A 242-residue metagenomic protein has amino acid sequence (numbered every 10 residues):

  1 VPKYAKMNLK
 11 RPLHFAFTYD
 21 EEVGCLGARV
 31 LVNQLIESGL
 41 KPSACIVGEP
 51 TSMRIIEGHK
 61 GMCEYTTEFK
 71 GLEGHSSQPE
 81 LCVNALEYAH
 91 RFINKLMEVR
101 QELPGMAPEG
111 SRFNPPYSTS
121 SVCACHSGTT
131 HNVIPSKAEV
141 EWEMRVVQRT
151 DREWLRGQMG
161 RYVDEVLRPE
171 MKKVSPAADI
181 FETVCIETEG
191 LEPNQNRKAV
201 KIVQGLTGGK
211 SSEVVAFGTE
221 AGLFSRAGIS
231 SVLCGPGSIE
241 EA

Functional and structural regions predicted by a protein language model:
V1-K60, E64: Acidic/histidine-rich catalytic neighborhood of metal-dependent amide-processing enzymes
T66-A242: Metal-dependent amide/peptide-bond hydrolase catalytic core, centered on the "pita-bread" metallohydrolase fold
